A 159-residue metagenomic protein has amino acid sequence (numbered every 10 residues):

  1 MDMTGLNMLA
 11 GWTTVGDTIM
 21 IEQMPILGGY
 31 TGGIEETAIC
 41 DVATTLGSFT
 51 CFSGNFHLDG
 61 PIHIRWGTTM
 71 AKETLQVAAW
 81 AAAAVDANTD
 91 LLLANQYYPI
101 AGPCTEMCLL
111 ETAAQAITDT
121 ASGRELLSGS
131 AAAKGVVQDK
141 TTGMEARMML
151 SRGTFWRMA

Functional and structural regions predicted by a protein language model:
M1-E125, K134-D139, A146-T154: Helix-rich catalytic cores of soluble enzyme domains
S128: Phosphate-binding/switch region of NTP-binding enzymes
A131: Short secondary-structure boundary segments
